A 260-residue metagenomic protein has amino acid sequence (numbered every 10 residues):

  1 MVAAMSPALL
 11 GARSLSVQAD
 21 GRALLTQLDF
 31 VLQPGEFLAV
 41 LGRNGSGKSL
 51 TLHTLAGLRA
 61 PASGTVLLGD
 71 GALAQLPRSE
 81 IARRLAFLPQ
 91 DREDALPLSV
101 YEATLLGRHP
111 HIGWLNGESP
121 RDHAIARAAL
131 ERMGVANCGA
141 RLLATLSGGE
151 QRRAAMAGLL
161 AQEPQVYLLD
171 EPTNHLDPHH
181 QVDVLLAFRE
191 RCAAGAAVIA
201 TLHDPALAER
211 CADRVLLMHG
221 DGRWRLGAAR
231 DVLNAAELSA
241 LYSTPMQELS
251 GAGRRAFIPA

Functional and structural regions predicted by a protein language model:
L41-R43: The feature captures the beta-strand-to-loop junction immediately N-terminal to the Walker
A56: Helix-to-loop junction immediately C-terminal to a conserved catalytic motif
G64-A72, I81: Conserved ABC transporter NBD signature motif
L105, P120-C138: Conserved ABC ATPase "signature" region
L142-L146, E150: Conserved ABC ATPase signature
Y167-E171: Catalytic Walker B motif of ABC-type/P-loop ATPase nucleotide-binding domains
S239-A260: ABC ATPase nucleotide-binding domains
